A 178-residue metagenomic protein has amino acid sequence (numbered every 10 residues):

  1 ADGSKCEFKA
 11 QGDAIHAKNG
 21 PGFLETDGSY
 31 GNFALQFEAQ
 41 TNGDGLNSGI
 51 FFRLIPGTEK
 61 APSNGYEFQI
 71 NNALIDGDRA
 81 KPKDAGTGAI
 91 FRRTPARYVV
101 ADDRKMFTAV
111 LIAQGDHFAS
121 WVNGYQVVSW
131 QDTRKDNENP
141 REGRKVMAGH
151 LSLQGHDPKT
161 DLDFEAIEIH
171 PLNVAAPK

Functional and structural regions predicted by a protein language model:
A1-K178: Carbohydrate-interacting regions of secretory-pathway proteins
